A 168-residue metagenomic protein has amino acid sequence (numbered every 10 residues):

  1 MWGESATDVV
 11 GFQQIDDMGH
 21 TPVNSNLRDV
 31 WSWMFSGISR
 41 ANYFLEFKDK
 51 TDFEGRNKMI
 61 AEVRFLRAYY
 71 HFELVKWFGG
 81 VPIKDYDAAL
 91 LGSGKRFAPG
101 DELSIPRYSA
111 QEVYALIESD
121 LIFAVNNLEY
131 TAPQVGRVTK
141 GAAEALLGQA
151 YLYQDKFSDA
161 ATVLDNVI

Functional and structural regions predicted by a protein language model:
A6-F78, E102-V113, L121-V135: Conserved, well-structured interaction surfaces
R64, E144-Y151, V163: TPR/Sel1-like alpha-solenoid repeat signature
G80-A110: Short coil/linker segments at helix-helix boundaries
L91, V135-A142: Aromatic-lined, polymer-binding surfaces characteristic of secreted/periplasmic polysaccharide-degrading enzymes
L164-I168: TPR/TPR-like (Sel1-like) alpha-helical repeat modules
